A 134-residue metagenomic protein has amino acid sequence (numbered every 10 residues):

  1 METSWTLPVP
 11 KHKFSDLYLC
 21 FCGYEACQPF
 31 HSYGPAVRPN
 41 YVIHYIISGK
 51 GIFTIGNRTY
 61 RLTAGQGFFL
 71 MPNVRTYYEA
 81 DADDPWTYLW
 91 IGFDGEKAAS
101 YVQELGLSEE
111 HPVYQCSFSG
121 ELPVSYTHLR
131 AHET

Functional and structural regions predicted by a protein language model:
M1-R61, Q66-G67, V74, E109-P112: Generic protein-terminus/edge-of-domain signal
Y18, V42-Y45, D94-K97, E121-S125: Amphipathic, well-ordered alpha-helical segments in soluble domains
I52, Y77, T134: Detector for the N-terminal beta1/A-loop initiation region of ABC nucleotide-binding domains
T54, S100-E104: Residues that scaffold the ATP/ADP-binding catalytic core of kinase and kinase-like folds
Y60-R61, E79-D83, E104: Short, charge-rich binding segments
N73-K97: Ligand-binding loop in jelly-roll beta-barrel domains
E104-P123: Aromatic/histidine-rich interaction motifs
T127-T134: Conserved small/polar residues in nucleotide/adenosyl-binding loops
